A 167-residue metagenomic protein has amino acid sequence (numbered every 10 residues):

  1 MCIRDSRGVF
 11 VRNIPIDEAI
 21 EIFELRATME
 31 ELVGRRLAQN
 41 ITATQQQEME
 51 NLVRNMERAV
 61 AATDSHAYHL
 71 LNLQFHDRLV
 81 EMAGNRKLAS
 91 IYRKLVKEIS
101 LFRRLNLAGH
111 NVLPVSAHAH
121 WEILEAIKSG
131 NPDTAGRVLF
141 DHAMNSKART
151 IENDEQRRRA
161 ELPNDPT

Functional and structural regions predicted by a protein language model:
M1-Q39, T44-Q45, I151-T167: Short linear motifs at protein or domain termini
E18, I22, R26, A43-R104 (+2 more regions): Conserved amphipathic alpha-helical segments that form helical-bundle/coiled-coil interaction surfaces
L25-R26, L32-R35, F102-R104, V112 (+3 more regions): Short, surface-exposed linear patches
D64, N111-V112: A generic structural signal for short
V112-T167: C-terminal regulatory/effector modules of DNA-binding transcriptional regulators
